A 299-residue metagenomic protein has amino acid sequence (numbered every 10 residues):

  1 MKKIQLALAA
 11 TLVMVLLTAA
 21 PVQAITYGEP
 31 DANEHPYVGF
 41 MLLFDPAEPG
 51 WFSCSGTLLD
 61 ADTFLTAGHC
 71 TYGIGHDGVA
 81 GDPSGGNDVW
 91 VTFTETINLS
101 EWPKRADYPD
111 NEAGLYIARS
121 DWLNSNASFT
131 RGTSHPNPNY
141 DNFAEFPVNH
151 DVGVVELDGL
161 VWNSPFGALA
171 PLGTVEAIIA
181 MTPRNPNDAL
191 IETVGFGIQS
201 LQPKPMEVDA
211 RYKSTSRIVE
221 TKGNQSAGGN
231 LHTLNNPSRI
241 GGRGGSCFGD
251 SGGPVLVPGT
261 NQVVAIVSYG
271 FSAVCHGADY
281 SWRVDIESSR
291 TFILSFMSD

Functional and structural regions predicted by a protein language model:
M1-L8: Bacterial N-terminal signal peptides that target proteins for export
M14-V22: C-terminal segment of classical bacterial N-terminal signal peptides
Q23-P49: N-terminal activation segment of mature serine protease catalytic domains
T26-E34, G81-G167, V175-I178: Conserved catalytic-core segment of clan PA serine endopeptidases
D31-Y37, F52-A113, V208-N224, G244-D299: C-terminal subregion of chymotrypsin/trypsin-like serine protease catalytic domains
D45-G50, S238-R239, G244-F248: Short loop/turn motifs at secondary-structure junctions and domain boundaries
P46-A47, F64-L65, C70-Y72, L160-N163 (+2 more regions): Solvent-exposed loop/turn segments at secondary-structure junctions within structured extracellular/periplasmic domains
V148-R243, Y280, I286-E287: Chymotrypsin/trypsin-fold serine protease catalytic domain
